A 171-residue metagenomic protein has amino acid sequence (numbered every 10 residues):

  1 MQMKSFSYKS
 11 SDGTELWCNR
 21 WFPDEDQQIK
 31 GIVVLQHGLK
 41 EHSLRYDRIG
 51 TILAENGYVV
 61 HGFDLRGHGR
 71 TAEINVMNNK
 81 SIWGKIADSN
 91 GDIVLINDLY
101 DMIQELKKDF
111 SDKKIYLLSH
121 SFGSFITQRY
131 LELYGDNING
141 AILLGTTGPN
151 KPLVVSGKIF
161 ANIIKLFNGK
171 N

Functional and structural regions predicted by a protein language model:
M1-E25: N-terminal cap/lid segment of alpha/beta-hydrolase-fold proteins
V33, G38-E41, S121: Active-site glycine-rich loops that stabilize anionic/oxyanionic intermediates across multiple enzyme folds
G38-R48, V60: Serine-hydrolase catalytic-loop signature spanning alpha/beta hydrolases and amidase-signature enzymes
G50-K80: Conserved alpha/beta-hydrolase
I86-K107: Alpha/beta-hydrolase active-site loop
D109-S121: Alpha/beta-hydrolase fold nucleophile elbow
S119-R129: Glycine-rich nucleophile elbow surrounding the catalytic serine of serine-hydrolase chemistry
T127-N171: Alpha/beta-hydrolase-fold enzymes
